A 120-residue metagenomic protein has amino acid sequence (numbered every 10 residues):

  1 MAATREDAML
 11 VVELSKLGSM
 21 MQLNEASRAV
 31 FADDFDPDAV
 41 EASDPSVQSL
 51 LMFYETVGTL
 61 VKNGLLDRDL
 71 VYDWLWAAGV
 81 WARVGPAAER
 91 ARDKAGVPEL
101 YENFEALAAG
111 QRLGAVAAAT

Functional and structural regions predicted by a protein language model:
M1-T120: Acidic, Ser/Pro/Thr-rich low-complexity regulatory regions and the short amphipathic helical interaction modules they
